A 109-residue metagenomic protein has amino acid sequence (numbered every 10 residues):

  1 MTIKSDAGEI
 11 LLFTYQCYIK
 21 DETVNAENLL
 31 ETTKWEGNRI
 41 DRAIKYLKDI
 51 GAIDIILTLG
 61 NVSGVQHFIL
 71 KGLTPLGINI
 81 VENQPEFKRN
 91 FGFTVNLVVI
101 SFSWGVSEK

Functional and structural regions predicted by a protein language model:
M1-F13: Short alpha-helical segments that sit at the start of domains
I3-K4, E22-T23, G37, K88: Alpha-helix N-cap/helix-initiation sites
L12-I19, E82: Short, locally clustered residues in the helix-turn-helix/winged-helix DNA-binding domain
K20-T32: Short acidic, hydrophobic short linear motifs in intrinsically disordered regions
K34-I55, V65-F68: Short amphipathic alpha-helical interaction segments
T58-N61: A short, conserved strand-capping beta-turn/loop at the end of a beta strand
F68-L97: Short, amphipathic alpha-helical interaction segments positioned at domain boundaries
V99-K109: Short acidic DE-rich linear segments
